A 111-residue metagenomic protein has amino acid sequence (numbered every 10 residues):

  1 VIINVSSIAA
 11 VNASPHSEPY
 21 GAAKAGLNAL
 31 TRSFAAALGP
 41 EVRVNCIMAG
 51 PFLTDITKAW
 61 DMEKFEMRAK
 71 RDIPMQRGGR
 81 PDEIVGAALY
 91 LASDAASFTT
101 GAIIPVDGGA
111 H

Functional and structural regions predicted by a protein language model:
S7: Residue(s) in the substrate-gating loop at a strand-loop-helix junction that position the organic substrate next
V11, M48-A59: Short, flexible catalytic-loop segment of classical short-chain dehydrogenase/reductase
N12, A88-L89, T100-H111: Short C-terminal tail/terminal secondary-structure segment of NAD(P)H-dependent dehydrogenase/reductase domains
N12-E18, Q76, D94: Active-site loop immediately N-terminal to the catalytic Tyr-X3-Lys motif of short-chain dehydrogenase/reductase
A23, T31: Active-site helix of classical SDR
A35-P40, S97: Alpha-helical segment proximal to the catalytic Tyr-Lys
V44-L53, A92, P105-D107: Conserved SDR Rossmann-fold cofactor-binding beta-strand/turn motif
I73-I84: A conserved structural motif in NAD(P)-dependent oxidoreductases
